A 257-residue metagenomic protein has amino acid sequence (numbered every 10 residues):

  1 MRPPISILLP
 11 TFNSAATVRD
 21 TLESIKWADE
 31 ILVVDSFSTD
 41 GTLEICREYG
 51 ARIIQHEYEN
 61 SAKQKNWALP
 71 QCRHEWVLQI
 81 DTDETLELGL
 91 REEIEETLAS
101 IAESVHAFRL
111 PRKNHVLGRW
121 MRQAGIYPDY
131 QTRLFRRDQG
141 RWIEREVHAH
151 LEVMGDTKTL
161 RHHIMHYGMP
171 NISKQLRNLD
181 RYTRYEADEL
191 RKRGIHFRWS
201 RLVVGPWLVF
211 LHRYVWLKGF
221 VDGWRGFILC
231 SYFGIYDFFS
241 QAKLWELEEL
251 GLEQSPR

Functional and structural regions predicted by a protein language model:
P4-S6: Cell-envelope/extracellular polymer assembly enzymes that use nucleotide-activated donors
L8-W27: Short, well-formed alpha-helical segments that are part of the catalytic scaffolds of diverse glycosyltransferases
A16-R19, D40-Y49, G89-L90: Acidic helix N-cap motif at the loop->helix transition within catalytic regions of sugar-transfer enzymes
S24, D35-E44, D81: A conserved acidic beta->alpha catalytic loop
W27, Y49-G50, Y130, V153: Short, structured coil segments at secondary-structure junctions
V34, H56, L78-T82: Catalytic metal- and UDP-sugar-binding loop of GT-A-like glycosyltransferases, i.e., residues flanking the conserved
L43-Q71: Conserved donor nucleotide-binding strand/loop of the catalytic core
N66-L69, E75-W76, I80, E87-L250 (+1 more regions): Catalytic-site signature of metal-activated, phosphate-bearing donor transferases, centered on the GT-A/GT-A-like
